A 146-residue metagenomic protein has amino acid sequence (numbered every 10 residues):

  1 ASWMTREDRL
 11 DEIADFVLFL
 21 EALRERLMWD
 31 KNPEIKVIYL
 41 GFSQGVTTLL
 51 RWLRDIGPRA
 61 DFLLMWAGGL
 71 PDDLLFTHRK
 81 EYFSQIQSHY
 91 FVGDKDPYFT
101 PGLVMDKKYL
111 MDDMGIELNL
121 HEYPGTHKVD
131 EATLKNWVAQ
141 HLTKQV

Functional and structural regions predicted by a protein language model:
A1-I35: Serine-hydrolase catalytic machinery in alpha/beta-hydrolase-like enzymes
S2-W3, G68-S88: Flexible "cap/lid" loop of the alpha/beta hydrolase fold
L40-G45, L49: Gly/Ala-rich beta-loop-alpha elbow adjacent to hydrolase catalytic centers
S43, G69, D94, P124: Residue-level signal for short, function-critical loop segments
R51-D55: Active-site signature of alpha/beta-hydrolase-fold catalytic machinery across serine- and Asp/Cys-nucleophile hydrolases
H89-V92, D96: Short beta-strand/loop motif that positions the catalytic acidic residue of the alpha/beta-hydrolase fold
G102-V146: C-terminal catalytic histidine-bearing segment of alpha/beta-hydrolase fold enzymes
